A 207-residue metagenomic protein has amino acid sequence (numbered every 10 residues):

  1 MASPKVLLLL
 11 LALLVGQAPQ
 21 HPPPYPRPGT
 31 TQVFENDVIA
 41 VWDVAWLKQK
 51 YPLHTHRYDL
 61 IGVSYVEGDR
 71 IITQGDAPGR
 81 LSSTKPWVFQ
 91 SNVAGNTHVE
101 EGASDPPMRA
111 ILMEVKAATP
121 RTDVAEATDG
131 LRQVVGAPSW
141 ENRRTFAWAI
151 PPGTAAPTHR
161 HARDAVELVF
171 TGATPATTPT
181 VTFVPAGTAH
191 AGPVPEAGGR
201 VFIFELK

Functional and structural regions predicted by a protein language model:
K5-G16: Bacterial N-terminal signal peptides
A18-F34, V124-R132: N-terminal low-complexity, Pro/Thr/Ser-rich intrinsically disordered segments that act as propeptides or flexible
P28-H54: Mature N-terminal segment immediately following signal peptide/propeptide cleavage in secreted/periplasmic
F34-V38, L47, Q74-G95, T174-H190: Short acidic-glycine-tyrosine-enriched beta hairpin
H56-I71, R160-P175: Short, conserved beta-strand element in jelly-roll/cupin
V93-A118, R163, P185-K207: Ligand-binding loop in jelly-roll beta-barrel domains
V99-P151: Surface-exposed beta-loop interaction hotspot
A110-M113, F146-I150, A156, L168-V169 (+1 more regions): Fold-core signature of tandem repeat domains
